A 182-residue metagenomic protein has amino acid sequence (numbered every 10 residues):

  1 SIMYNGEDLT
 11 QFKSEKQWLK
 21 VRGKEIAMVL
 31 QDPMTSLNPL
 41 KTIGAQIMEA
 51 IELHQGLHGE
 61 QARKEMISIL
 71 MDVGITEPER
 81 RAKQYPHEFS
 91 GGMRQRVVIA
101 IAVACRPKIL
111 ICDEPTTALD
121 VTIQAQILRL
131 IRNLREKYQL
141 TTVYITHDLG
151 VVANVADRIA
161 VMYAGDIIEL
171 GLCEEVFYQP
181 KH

Functional and structural regions predicted by a protein language model:
D8, Q61-R80: Conserved ABC ATPase "signature" region
D8-A27, A45, L53, E175-P180: ABC ATPase NBD coupling module
A104-K108: A short, proline-enriched helix->beta-strand linker immediately N-terminal to the Walker B motif in ABC-type P-loop
A125-Q139, G150: Helical segment within the ABC ATPase nucleotide-binding domain
V152-N154: A short, surface-exposed alpha-helical micro-motif characterized by mixed small hydrophobic and charged/polar residues
R158, L170: Short, glycine/charged-rich "phosphate-handling" switch motifs in NTP-dependent and phosphotransfer domains
